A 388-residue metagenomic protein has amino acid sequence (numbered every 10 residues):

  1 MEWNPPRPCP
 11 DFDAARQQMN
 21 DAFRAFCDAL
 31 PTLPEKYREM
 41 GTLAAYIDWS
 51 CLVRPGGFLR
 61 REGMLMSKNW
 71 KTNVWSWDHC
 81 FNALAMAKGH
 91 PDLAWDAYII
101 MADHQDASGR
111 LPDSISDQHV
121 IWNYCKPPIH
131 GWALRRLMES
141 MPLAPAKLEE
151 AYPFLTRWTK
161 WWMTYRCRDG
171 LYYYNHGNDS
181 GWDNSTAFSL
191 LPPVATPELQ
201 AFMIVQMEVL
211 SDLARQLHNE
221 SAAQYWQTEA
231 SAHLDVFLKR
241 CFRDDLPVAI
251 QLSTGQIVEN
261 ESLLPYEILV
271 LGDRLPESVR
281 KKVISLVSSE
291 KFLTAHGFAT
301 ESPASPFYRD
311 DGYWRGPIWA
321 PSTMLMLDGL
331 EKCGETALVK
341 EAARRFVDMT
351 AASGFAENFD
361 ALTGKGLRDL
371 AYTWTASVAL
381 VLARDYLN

Functional and structural regions predicted by a protein language model:
M1-T72, M141-Y152, T156-W161, D212-Q216 (+1 more regions): Acidic/polar, glycine-enriched structural segments that form the non-catalytic walls/loops of the carbohydrate-binding
P31-N73, A97-V120, C167-A195, A232-I318 (+2 more regions): Extended glycan-interaction surfaces of carbohydrate-active proteins
T72-H176, S180, N184, P197-Q200 (+5 more regions): Aromatic-rich carbohydrate-recognition surfaces in CAZymes
P91, N219, E277, E335-T336: Alpha-helix boundary/capping and short turn/kink residues
P197-R240: Active-site neighborhood of glycoside hydrolase catalytic domains
